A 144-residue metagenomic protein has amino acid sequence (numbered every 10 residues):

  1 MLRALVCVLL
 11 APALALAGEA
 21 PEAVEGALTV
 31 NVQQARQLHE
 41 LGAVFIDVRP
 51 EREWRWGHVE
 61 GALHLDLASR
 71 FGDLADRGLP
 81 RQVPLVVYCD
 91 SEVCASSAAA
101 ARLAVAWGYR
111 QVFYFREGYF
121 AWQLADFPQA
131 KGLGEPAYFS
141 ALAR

Functional and structural regions predicted by a protein language model:
L2-C7, A15-Q33, L41, R55-P84 (+1 more regions): Rhodanese-like catalytic fold shared by cysteine-dependent sulfurtransferases and DSP/PTP-type phosphatases
L38: Glycine-rich, flexible N-terminal cofactor/catalytic loop recognition
F45-D47: Structural scaffold elements adjacent to functional motifs in cytosolic proteins
R49-E51: Anionic group-transfer/hydrolysis microenvironments
